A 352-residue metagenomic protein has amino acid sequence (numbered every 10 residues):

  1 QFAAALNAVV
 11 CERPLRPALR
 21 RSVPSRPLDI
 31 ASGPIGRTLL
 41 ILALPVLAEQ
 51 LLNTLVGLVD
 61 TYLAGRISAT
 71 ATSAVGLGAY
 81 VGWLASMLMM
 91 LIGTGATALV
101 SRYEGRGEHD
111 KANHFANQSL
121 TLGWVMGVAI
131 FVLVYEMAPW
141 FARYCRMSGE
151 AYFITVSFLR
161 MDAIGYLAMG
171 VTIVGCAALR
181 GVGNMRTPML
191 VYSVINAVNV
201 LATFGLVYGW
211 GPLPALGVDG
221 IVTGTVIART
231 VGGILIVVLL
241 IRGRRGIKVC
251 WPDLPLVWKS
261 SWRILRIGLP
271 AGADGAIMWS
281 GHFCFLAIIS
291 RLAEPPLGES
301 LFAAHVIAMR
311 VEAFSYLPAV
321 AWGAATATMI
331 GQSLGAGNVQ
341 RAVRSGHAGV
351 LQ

Functional and structural regions predicted by a protein language model:
Q1-A43, V100-L167, V198, G205 (+2 more regions): Short alpha-helical transmembrane segments in multi-pass integral membrane proteins
R37-T97, S101, L269-R291: Signature of the first transmembrane helix
L40, L44, V56, I92 (+9 more regions): Residue-level signal for transmembrane alpha-helical positions in Major Facilitator Superfamily
L42, V46, W83, G123 (+8 more regions): Residue-level signature of transmembrane alpha-helical cores of multipass secondary-active transporters and flippases
L44, D60, A96, M137-A138 (+6 more regions): Hydrophobic/aromatic residues in alpha-helical transmembrane segments
L51-S73, A142-G149, G205-L216, A276-A308 (+2 more regions): Helix-terminus/linker motif at the lipid-water interface of multi-pass membrane proteins
N53, G93, D162-R180, P188-N196 (+2 more regions): Short runs within selected transmembrane alpha-helices of multi-pass transporters and secretion channels
T72-V132, M169-P188, A304-Q352: Small-residue-rich hydrophobic transmembrane alpha-helices
